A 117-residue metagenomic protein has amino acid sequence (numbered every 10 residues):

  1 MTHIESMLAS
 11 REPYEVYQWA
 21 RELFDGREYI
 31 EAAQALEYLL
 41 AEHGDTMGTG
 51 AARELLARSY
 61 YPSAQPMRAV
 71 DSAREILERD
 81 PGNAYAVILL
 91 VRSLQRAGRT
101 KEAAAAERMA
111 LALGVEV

Functional and structural regions predicted by a protein language model:
Y14, G48-A51, Y85: Start-of-helix register in tetratricopeptide repeats
L39, E75-I76, M109-A110: Canonical positions in the second alpha-helix
G44-M47, P81, V115: Short coil turns that delineate tetratricopeptide repeat
